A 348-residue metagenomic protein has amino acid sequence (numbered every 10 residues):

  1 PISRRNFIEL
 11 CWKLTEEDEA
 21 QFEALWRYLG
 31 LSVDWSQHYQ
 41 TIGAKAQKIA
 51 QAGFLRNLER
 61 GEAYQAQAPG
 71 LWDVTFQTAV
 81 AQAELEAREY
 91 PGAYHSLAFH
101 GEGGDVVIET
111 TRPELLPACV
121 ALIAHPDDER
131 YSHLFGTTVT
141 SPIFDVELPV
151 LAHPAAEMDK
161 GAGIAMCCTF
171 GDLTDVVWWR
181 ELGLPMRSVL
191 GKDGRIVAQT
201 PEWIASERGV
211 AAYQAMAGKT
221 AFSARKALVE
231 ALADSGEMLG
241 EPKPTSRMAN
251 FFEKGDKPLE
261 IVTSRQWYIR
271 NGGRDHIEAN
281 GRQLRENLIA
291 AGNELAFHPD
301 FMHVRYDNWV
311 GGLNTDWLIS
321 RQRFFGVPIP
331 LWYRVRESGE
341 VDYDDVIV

Functional and structural regions predicted by a protein language model:
P1-D105, K160-G339, Y343: Residue patterns forming the tRNA-binding/recognition surfaces of aminoacyl-tRNA synthetases and related DALR
G101-I164, D172-V177: Protease-associated
D344-V348: Short, intrinsically disordered, charge-balanced linker/junction segments flanking boundaries in proteins
